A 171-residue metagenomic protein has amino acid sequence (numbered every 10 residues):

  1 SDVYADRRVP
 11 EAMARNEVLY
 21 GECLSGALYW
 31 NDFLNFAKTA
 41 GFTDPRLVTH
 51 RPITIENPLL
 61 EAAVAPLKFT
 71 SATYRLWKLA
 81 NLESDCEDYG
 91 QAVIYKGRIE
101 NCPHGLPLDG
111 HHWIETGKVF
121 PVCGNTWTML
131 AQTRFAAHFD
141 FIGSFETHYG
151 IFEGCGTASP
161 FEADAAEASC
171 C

Functional and structural regions predicted by a protein language model:
S1-Y4, H50-R51: Short strand-turn motif at the edge of the Rossmann-like AdoMet-binding core
Y4-L24: Short, glycine-/aromatic-enriched active-site segment of Class I SAM-dependent methyltransferases
A5, L34-T39: A short glycine-rich, Lys/Arg-flanked "PGG" loop and its adjoining helix->strand segment in the class I
V18-L19, W30-L34, F42-D44: Extracytoplasmic/secretory-pathway segments with low complexity and glycosylation-like composition
K38-C171: C-terminal lobe and adjacent flexible extensions of AdoMet/dcAdoMet transferase-like proteins
